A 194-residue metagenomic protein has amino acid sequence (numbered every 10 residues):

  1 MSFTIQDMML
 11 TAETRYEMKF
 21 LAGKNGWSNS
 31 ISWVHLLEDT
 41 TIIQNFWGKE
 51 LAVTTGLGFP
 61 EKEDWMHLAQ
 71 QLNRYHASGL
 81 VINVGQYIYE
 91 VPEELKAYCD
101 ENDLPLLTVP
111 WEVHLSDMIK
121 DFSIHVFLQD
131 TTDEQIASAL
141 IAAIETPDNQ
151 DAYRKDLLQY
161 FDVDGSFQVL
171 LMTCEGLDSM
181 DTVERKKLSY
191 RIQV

Functional and structural regions predicted by a protein language model:
M1-V169, M180-V194: Alpha-helical/coil-rich non-catalytic "connector" segments in signaling and regulatory proteins
M172-D178: Short beta-strand-to-loop capping motifs
